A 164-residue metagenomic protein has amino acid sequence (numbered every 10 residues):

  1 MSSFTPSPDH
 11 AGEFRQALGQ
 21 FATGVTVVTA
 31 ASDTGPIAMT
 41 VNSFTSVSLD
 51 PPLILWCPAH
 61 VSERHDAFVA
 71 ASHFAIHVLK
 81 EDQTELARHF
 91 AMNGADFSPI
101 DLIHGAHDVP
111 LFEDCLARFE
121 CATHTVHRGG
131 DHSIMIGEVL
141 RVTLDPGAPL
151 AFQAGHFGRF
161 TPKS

Functional and structural regions predicted by a protein language model:
M1-S164: Basic, polyanion-binding surface patches
